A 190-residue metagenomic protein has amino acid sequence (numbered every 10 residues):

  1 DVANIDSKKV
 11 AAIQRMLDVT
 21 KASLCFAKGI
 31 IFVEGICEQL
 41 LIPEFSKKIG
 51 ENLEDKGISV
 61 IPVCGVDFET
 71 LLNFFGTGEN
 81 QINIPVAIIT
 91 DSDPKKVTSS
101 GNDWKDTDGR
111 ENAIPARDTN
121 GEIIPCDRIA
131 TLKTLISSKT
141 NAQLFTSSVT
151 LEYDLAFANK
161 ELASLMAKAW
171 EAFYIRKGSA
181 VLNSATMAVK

Functional and structural regions predicted by a protein language model:
D1-K190: Acidic, divalent-metal-binding catalytic cores of TOPRIM and closely related two-metal-ion phosphodiester/pyrophosphate
